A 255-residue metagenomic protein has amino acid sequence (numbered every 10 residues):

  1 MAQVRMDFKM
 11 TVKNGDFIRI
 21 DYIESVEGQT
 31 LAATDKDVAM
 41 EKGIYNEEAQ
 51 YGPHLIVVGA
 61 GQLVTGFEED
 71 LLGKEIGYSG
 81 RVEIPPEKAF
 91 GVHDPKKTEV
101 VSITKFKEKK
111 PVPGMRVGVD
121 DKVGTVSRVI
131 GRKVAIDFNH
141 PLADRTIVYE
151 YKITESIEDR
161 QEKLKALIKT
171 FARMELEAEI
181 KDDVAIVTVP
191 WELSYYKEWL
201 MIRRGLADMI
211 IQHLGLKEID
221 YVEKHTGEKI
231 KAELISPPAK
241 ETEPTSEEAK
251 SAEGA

Functional and structural regions predicted by a protein language model:
M1-A255: FKBP-type peptidyl-prolyl cis-trans isomerases
